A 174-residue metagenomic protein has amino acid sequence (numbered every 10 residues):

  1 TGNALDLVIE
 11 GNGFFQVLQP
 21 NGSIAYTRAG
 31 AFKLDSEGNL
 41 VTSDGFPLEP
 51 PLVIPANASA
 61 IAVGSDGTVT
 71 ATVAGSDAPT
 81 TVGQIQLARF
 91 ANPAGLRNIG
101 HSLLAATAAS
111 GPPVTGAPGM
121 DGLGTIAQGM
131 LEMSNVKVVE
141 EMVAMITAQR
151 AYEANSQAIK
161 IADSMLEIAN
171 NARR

Functional and structural regions predicted by a protein language model:
T1-R174: Amphipathic alpha-helical polymerization modules
